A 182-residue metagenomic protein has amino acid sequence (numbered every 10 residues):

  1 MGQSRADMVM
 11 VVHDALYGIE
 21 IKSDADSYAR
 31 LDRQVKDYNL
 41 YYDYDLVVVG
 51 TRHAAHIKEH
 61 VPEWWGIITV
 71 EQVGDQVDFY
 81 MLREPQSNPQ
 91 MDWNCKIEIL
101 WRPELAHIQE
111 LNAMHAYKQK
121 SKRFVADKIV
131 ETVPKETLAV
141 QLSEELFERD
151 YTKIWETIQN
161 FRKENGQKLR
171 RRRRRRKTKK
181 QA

Functional and structural regions predicted by a protein language model:
M1: A short acidic/basic microdomain associated with nuclease active sites
S4-A6: Change "...and in nucleic-acid phosphodiester-cleaving endonucleases..." to "...and in nucleic-acid processing enzymes
M8-M10, D14-D24: Conserved catalytic cores of phosphodiester-cleaving nucleases, focusing on short active-site segments
V12-D14, E71-D75: Short acidic-glycine loop/turn motifs at beta-strand connectors
E20, I68-T69, M81: Structural signal for conserved beta-strand scaffold positions within catalytic alpha/beta enzyme cores
D26-E71: Catalytic cores of nucleic-acid endonucleases
Q76-E148: A conserved mid-domain beta-alpha-beta active-site/ligand-binding segment of alpha/beta enzyme cores
R123-A182: C-terminal, charge/polar-rich interaction regions
